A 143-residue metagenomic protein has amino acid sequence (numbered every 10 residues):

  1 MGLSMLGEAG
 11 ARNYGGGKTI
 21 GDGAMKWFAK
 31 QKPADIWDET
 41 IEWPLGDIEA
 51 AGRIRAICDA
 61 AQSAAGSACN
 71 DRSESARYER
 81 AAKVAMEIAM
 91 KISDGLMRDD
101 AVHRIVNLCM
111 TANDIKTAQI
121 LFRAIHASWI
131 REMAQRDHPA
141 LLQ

Functional and structural regions predicted by a protein language model:
G2-Q143: Non-catalytic tandem-repeat scaffold regions and their flanking low-complexity/translocation tails
